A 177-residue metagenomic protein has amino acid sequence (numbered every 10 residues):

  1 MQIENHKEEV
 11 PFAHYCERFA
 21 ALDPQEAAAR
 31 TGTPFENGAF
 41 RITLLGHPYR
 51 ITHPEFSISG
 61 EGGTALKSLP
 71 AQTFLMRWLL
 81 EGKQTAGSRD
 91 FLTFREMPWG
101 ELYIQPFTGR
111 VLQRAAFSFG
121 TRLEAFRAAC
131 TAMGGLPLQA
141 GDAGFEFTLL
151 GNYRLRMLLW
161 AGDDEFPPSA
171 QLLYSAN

Functional and structural regions predicted by a protein language model:
M1-G38, A71, W78-M133: Short Lys/Arg-enriched alpha/beta "domain-start" segment
A27-H53, L136-A161: Amphipathic, interaction-prone secondary-structure segments
H47-T73, W160-N177: Intrinsically disordered, low-complexity regulatory segments enriched in Ser/Thr/Pro and charged residues
E61, A65, A116, A143 (+1 more regions): Short, charged/polar micro-motifs that form catalytic or ligand-binding hotspots
G120-N177: Conserved binding-pocket/active-site segment within a compact domain
